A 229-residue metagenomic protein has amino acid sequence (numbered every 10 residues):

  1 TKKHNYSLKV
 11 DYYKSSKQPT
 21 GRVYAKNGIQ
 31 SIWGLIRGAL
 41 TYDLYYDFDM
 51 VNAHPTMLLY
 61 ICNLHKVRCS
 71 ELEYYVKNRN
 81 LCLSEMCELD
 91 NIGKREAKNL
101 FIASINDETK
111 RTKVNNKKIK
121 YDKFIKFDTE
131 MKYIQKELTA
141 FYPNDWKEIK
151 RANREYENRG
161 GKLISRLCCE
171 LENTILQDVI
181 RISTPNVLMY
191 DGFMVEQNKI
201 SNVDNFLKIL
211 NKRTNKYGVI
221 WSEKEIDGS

Functional and structural regions predicted by a protein language model:
T1-R37, T41-D43, K212, K216-S229: Non-catalytic nucleic-acid-binding interfaces of large nucleic-acid enzymes and RNP effectors
A25-G160: Helical catalytic core of nucleic-acid polymerases
L35-G38, R181-V187: Short, flexible, solvent-exposed loop/turn segments with mixed acidic/basic and small polar residues
D49-M50, F101, P185-Q197: Catalytic palm active-site di-aspartate
H54-I61, Q197-N202, F206: A short acidic (Asp/Glu
N106, I180-T184, N215: Hydrophobic alpha-helix feature that most strongly marks membrane-spanning transmembrane helices and their immediate
E108-N116, E157-G161, I200-S229: C-terminal polymerase-core module
S165-S183: Short amphipathic alpha-helix segments
